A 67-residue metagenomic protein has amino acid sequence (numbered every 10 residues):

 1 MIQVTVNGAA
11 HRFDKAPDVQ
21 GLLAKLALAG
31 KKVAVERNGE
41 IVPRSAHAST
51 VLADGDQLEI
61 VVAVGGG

Functional and structural regions predicted by a protein language model:
M1-G66: Ubiquitin-like/PB1-type beta-grasp interaction modules and other compact soluble beta-rich domains
